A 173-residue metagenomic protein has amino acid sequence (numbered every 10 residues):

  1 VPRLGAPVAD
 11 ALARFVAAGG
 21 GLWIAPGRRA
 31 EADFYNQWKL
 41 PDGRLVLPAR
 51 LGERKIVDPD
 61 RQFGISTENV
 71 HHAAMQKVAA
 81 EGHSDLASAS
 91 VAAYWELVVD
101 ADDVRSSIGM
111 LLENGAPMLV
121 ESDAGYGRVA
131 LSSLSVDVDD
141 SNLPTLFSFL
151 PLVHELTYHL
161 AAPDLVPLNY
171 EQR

Functional and structural regions predicted by a protein language model:
P2-R173: A conserved amphipathic helix/loop scaffold that creates a polar/acidic microenvironment used either to coordinate
